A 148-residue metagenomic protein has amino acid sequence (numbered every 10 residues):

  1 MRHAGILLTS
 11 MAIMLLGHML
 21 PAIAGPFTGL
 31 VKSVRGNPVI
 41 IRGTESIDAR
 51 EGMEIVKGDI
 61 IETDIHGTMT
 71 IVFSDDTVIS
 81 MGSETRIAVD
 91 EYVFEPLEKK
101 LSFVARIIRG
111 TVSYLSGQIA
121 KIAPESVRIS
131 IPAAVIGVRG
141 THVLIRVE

Functional and structural regions predicted by a protein language model:
M1-T9: Bacterial N-terminal signal peptides that target proteins for export
M14-P21: C-terminal segment of classical bacterial N-terminal signal peptides
A24-I60, I65-E148: Flexible, surface-exposed loop/linker segments and immediately adjacent secondary-structure boundaries
